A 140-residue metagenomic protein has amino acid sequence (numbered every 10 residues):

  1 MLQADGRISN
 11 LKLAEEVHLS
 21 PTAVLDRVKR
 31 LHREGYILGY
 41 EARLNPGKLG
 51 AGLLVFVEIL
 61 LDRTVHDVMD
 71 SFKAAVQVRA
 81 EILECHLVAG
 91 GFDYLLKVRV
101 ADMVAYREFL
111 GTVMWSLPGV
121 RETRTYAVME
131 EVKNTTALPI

Functional and structural regions predicted by a protein language model:
M1-I140: A compositional/biophysical signature of low hydrophobicity enriched in polar/charged and small residues
